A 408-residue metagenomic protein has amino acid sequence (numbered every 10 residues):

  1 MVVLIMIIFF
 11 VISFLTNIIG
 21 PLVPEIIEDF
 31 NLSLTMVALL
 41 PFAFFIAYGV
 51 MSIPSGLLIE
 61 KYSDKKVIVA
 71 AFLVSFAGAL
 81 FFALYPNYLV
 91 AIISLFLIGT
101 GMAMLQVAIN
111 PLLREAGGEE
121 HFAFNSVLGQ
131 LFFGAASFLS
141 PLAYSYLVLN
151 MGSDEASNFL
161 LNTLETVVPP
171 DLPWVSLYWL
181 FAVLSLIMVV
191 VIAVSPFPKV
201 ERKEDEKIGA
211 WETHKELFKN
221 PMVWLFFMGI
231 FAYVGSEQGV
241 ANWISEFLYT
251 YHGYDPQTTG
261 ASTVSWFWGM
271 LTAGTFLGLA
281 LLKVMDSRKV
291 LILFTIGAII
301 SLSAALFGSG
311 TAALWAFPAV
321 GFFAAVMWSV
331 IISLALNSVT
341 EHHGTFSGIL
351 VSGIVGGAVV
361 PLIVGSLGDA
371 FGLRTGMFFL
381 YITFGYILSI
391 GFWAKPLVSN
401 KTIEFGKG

Functional and structural regions predicted by a protein language model:
M1-L32, S52, N110, S140 (+1 more regions): Extracytoplasmic
I19-G20, P141, V148-L149, K215-W266: Extracytoplasmic gate region of multi-pass secondary transporters
N31, S63, L84-L89, F307-S309 (+1 more regions): Helix-breaking motifs and short loop linkers at transmembrane-helix boundaries and internal kinks in secondary membrane
L39-L57, S265-L277: Central cavity-lining transmembrane alpha-helices of secondary-active solute carriers, predominantly the Major
M51-S63, G274-D286, G368: Helix-to-loop junctions at the C-terminal end of transmembrane segments in multipass secondary transporters
L73-N87, G297-S309: C-terminal ends and interior cores of transmembrane alpha-helices in multi-pass membrane transporters/permeases
M104-G118, A325-T340: Intracellular juxtamembrane helix-capping segments at the cytosolic ends of symmetry-related transmembrane helices
